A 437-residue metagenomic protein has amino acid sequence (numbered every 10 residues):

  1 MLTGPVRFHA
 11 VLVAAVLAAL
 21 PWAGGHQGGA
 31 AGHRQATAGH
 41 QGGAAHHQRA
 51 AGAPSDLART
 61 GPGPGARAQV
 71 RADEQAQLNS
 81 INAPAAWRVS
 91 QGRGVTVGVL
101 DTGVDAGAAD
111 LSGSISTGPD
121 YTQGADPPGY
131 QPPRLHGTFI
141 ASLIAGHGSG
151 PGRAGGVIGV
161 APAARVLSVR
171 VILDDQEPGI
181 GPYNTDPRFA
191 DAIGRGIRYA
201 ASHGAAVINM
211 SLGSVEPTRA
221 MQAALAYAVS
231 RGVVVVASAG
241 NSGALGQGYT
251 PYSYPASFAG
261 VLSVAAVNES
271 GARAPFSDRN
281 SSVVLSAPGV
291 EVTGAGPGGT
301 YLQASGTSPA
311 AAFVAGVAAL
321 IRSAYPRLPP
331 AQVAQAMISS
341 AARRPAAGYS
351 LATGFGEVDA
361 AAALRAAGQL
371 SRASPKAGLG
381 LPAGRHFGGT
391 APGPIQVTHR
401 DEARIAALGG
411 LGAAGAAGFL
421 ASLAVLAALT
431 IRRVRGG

Functional and structural regions predicted by a protein language model:
L2-V95, A109-D110: Protease zymogen maturation seam
W87-V97, V104-T117, P128-D186, R279-S282 (+1 more regions): Subtilisin-like serine protease catalytic core
R93-T96, P162-L167, S202-I208, S230-V235 (+1 more regions): Loop/turn elements at helix/coil->beta-strand transitions in domains of secreted/extracellular proteins
L143, G289-E357: Hydrolase catalytic cores
D174-Y254: Substrate-binding/access-modulating region of protease and related hydrolase catalytic domains
G179, S238-V261, A265-S282, G294-G306 (+1 more regions): Active-site-adjacent substrate-recognition loops and nearby beta-strands within hydrolase catalytic domains
P326-V425: C-terminal subdomain of the subtilisin-like protease fold in secreted/lumenal serine endopeptidases
R432-G437: Cytoplasmic C-terminal tails of single-pass
